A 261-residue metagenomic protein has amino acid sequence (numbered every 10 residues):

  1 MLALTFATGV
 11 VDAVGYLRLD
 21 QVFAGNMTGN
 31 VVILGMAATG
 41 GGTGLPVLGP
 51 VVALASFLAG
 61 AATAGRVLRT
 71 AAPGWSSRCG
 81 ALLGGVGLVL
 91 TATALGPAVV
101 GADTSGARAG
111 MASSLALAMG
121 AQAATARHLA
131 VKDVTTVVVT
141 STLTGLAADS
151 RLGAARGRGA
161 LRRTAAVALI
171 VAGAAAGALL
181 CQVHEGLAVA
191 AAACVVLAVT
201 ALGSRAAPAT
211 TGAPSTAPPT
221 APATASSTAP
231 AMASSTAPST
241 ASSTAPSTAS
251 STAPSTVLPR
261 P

Functional and structural regions predicted by a protein language model:
L2-V11, Y16, D20-F23, V89 (+2 more regions): Hydrophobic core of transmembrane alpha-helices in multi-pass small-molecule transporters, especially MFS/SLC-type
V31, G41, L117-A174: Substrate-agnostic recognition of the 12-TM MFS/MFS-like secondary transporter fold
L54, L58-A62, T91, V167-A175: Hydrophobic/small/kink-forming positions within alpha-helical transmembrane segments of polytopic membrane proteins
G60-S76, A176-G177, C181-Q182: Helix-to-loop junctions at the C-terminal end of transmembrane segments in multipass secondary transporters
W75-A81, A178-C194: A membrane-interface helix-boundary motif in multi-pass transporters
W75-V86, R108-G110, D133-T135, T164: Cytoplasmic-side transmembrane-helix entry/capping segments in multi-pass membrane proteins
L83-V89, T93, S113, L187-S204: Symmetry-related core transmembrane helices of the 12-TM Major Facilitator Superfamily/SLC fold
A213-T256: Long, intrinsically disordered low-complexity tandem-repeat segments
